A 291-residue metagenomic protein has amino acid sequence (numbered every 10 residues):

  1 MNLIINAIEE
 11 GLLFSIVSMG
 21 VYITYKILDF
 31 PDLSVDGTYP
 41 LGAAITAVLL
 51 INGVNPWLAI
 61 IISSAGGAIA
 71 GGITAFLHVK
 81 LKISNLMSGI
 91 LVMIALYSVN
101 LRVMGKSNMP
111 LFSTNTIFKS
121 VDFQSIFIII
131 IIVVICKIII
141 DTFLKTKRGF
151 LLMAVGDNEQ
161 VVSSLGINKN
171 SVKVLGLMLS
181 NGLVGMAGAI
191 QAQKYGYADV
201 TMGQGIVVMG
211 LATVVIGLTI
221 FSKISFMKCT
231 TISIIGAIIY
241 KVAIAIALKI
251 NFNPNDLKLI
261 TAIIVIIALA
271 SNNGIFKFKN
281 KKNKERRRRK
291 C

Functional and structural regions predicted by a protein language model:
L3-N55, L77-K80, V215, T219-F221: Single transmembrane alpha-helix segments in multi-pass membrane proteins
E10, L86, S125-I130, K173 (+2 more regions): Loop-to-transmembrane alpha-helix initiation sites
V21, V54-I94, V99, V134 (+2 more regions): Alpha-helical transmembrane segments within multi-pass membrane transporters and channels
K26-P31, A70-L111, A212-T231: Short loop segments and helix-boundary regions at transmembrane helix junctions of multi-pass inner-membrane proteins
N85, G89-K145, V174-L175, A198-V200 (+1 more regions): Transmembrane helix-bundle core of multi-pass membrane transporters and related energy-transducing complexes
Q124-G203, V207: Helix-loop-helix "hairpin" substructures at the membrane interface of multi-pass membrane proteins
D157-S164, N168-S171, A243-C291: Cytosolic-side transmembrane-helix boundaries in multi-pass membrane proteins
V184, K194-L259: Transmembrane alpha-helical segments in multi-pass inner-membrane proteins
